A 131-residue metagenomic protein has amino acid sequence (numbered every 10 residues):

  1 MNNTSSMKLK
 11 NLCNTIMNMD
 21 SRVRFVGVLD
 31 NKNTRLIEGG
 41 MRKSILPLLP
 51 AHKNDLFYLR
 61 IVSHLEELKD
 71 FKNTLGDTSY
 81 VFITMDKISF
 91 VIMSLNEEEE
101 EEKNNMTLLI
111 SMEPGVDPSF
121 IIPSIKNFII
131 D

Functional and structural regions predicted by a protein language model:
M1-D131: Non-catalytic interaction/Regulatory regions outside core domains
